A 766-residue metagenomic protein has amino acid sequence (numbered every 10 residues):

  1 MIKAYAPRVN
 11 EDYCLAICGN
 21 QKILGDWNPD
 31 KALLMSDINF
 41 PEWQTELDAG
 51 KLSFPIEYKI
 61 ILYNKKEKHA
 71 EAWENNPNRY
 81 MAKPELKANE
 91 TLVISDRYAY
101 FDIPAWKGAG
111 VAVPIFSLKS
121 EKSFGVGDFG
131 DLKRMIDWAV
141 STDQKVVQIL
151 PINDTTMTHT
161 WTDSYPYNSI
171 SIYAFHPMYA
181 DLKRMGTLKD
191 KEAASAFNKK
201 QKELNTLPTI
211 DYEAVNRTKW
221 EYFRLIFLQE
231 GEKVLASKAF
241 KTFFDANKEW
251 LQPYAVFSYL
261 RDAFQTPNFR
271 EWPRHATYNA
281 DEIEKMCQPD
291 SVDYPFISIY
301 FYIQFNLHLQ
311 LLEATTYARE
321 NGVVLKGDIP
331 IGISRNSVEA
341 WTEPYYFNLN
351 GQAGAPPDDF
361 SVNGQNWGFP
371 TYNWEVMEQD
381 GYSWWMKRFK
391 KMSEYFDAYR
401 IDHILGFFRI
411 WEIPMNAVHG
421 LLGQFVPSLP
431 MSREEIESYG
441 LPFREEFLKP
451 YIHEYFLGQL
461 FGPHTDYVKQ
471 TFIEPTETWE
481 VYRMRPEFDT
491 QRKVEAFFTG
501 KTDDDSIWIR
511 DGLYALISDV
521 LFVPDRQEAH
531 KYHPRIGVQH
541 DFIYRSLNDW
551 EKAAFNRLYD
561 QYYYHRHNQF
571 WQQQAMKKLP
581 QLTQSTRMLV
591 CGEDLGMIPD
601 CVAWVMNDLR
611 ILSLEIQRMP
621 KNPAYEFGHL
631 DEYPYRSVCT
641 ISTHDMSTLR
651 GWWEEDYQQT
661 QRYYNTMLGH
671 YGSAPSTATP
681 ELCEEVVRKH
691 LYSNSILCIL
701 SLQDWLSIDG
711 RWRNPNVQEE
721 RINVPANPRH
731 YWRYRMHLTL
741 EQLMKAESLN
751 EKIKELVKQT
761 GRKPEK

Functional and structural regions predicted by a protein language model:
M1-Y5: A short, amphipathic beta-strand motif
A6-F54, Y63-L86, F124: Aromatic-rich carbohydrate-binding modules that target alpha-glucans
D48-A49, A82-K766: Catalytic cores of glycan-processing enzymes that make or break glycosidic bonds
